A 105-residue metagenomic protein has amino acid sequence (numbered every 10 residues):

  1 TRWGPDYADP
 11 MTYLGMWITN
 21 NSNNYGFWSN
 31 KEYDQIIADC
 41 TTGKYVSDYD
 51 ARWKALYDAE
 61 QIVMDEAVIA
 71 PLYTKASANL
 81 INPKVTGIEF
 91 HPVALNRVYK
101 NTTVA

Functional and structural regions predicted by a protein language model:
T1-M11: Ligand-binding clamshell of periplasmic/extracellular solute-binding protein-like
R2, Y45-P83: Bilobed periplasmic-binding protein-like "clamshell/Venus-flytrap" ligand-binding domains
D9-T12, K31-D39, A51-D58, I62-D65: Extracytoplasmic/secreted proteins, especially bacterial periplasmic and envelope-associated proteins
T12-K44, T74-A105: Short, solvent-exposed loop/beta-turn-alpha elements that line the ligand-binding surface or hinge of extracytoplasmic
